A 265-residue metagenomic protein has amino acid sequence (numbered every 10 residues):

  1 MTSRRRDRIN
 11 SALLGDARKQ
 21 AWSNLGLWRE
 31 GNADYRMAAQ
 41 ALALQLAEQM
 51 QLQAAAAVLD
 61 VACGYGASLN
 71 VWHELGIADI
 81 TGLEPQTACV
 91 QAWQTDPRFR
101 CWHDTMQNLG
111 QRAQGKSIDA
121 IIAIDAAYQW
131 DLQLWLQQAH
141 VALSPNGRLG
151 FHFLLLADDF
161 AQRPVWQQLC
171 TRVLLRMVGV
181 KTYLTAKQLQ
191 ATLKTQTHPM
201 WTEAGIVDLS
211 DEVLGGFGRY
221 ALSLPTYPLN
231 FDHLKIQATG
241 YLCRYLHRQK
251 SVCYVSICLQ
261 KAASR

Functional and structural regions predicted by a protein language model:
M1-L27: N-terminal, positively charged/glycine-rich alpha-helical extensions of SAM-dependent methyltransferases
M37-A54: Conserved alpha-helix/loop element of class I SAM-dependent methyltransferases that forms part of the SAM/SAH-binding
L59-N108: Class I SAM-dependent methyltransferase SAM/SAH-binding core
Q111-I121: A short acidic, Gly/Pro-enriched loop at the edge of an enzyme's catalytic core that lines a small-molecule cofactor
A120-Q133: A short SAM/SAH-binding and catalytic strip from SAM-dependent methyltransferases
L134-R148: A short glycine-rich, Lys/Arg-flanked "PGG" loop and its adjoining helix->strand segment in the class I
G150-V173: Conserved class I S-adenosyl-L-methionine
K181-T197: Short alpha-helix
